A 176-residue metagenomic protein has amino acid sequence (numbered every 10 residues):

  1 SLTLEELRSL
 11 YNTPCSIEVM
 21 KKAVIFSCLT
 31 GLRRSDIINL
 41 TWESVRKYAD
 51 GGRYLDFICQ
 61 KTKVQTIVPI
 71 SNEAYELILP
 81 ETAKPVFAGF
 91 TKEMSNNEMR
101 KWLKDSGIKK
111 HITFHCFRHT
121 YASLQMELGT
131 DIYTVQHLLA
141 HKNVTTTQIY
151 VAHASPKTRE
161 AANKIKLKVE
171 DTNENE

Functional and structural regions predicted by a protein language model:
S1-R34, I38: Basic, Lys/Arg- and aromatic-enriched nucleic-acid-binding interface segment
L4-S9, T30, N39-L77: Conserved tyrosine-mediated DNA breakage-rejoining catalytic core shared by Y-recombinases
C15-I17, F26, C59, T91 (+1 more regions): Residue-level marker of regulatory loop/turn positions in helix-turn-helix DNA-binding domains and in histidine
K21, L32, I112, G129-T130: Residue-level signal for the short linker/turn that defines the boundary of a DNA-recognition helix
I25, L29, D36, K101 (+3 more regions): C-terminal catalytic core of tyrosine-transesterase DNA break-rejoin enzymes
C59-K63, L139-K164: Catalytic-site neighborhood detector that most strongly recognizes the C-terminal catalytic loop/helix of tyrosine
P69-K109: Active-site/catalytic core of tyrosine-dependent DNA strand-transfer enzymes
K166-E176: C-terminal secondary-structure termini that scaffold catalytic or DNA-interacting sites
